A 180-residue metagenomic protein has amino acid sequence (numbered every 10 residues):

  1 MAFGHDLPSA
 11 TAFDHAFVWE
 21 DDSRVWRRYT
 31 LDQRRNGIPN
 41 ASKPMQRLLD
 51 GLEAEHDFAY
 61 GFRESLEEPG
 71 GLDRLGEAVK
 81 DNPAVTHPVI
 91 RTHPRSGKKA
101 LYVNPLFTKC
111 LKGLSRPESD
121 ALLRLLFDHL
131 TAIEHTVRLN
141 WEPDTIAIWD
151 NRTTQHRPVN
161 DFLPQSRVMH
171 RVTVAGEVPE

Functional and structural regions predicted by a protein language model:
M1-I146, N151-E180: Non-heme Fe(II) oxygenase catalytic core, chiefly the N-lobe of the double-stranded beta-helix
